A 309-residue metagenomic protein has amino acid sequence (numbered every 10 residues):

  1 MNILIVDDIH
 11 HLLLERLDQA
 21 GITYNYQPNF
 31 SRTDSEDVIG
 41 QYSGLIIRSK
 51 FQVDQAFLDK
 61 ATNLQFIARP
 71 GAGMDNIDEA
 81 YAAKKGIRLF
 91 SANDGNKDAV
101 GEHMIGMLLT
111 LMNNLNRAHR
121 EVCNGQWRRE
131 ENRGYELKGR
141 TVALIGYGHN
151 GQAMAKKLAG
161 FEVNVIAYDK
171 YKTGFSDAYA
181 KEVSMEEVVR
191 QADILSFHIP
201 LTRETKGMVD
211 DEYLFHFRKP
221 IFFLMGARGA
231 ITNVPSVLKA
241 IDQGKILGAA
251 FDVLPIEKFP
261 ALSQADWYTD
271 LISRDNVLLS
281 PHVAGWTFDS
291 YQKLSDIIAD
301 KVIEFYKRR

Functional and structural regions predicted by a protein language model:
M1-F90, R190, D210-E212, H216: An N-terminal-biased, well-structured beta-alpha scaffold segment characteristic of Rossmann-like dinucleotide-binding
D7, D169-Y171, A227: N-terminal Rossmann-fold cofactor-binding loop
Q19, N132-K219: Rossmann-like dinucleotide/phosphate-binding beta-alpha-beta segment
G44, F66, I194, F222 (+2 more regions): Short, Asp-centered acidic motifs that coordinate Mg2+ and/or phosphate in catalytic or ligand-binding sites
K50, A72, D193, I199-L201 (+2 more regions): Short glycine-/small-residue-rich Rossmann-like dinucleotide-binding loops
Q52, G73-N76, G95-N96, H149 (+1 more regions): Residue-level detector of alpha-helix initiation sites
K85, N93-T141, A153, G160 (+1 more regions): Phosphate-binding beta-alpha-beta segment of Rossmann-like dinucleotide-binding domains, i.e., the NAD(P)
P220, G226-R309: Rossmann-like dinucleotide-binding domain for NAD(H)/NADP(H)
